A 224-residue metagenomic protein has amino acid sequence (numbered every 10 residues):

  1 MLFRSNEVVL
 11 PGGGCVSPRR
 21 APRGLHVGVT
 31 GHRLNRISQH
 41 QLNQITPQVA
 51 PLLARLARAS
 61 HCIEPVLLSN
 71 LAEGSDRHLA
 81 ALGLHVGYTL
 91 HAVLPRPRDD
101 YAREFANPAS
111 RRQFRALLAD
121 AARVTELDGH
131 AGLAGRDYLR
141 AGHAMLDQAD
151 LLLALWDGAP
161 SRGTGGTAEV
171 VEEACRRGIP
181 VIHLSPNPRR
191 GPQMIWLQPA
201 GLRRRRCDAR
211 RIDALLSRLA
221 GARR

Functional and structural regions predicted by a protein language model:
M1-L2: Short, small-residue-biased leader/transition segments that mark boundaries at the very start of proteins
N6-G221: Acidic/glycine-enriched connector segments
